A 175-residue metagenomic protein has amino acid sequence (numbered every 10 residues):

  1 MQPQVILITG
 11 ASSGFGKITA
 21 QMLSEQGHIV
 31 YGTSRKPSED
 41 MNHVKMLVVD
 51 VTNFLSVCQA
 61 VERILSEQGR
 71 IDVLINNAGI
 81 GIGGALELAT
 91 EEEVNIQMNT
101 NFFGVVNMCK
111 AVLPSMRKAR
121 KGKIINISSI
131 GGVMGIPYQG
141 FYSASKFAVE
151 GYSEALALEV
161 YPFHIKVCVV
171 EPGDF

Functional and structural regions predicted by a protein language model:
S12, G16, A20: N-terminal Rossmann NAD(P)H-binding glycine-rich loop of SDR-like oxidoreductase domains
V49-Q59, E91-E92: The beta1-alpha1 cofactor-binding region of Rossmann-like NAD(H)/NADP(H)-dependent oxidoreductases
A85-L86, T90-N95: Substrate-binding pocket helix/loop in short-chain dehydrogenase/reductase
E87, M134-G140: Active-site loop immediately N-terminal to the catalytic Tyr-X3-Lys motif of short-chain dehydrogenase/reductase
C109, S145-A148: Active-site helix of classical SDR
C109-K110, E154: A short, exposed helix-loop element centered on a Lys and neighboring polar residues
S129: Residue(s) in the substrate-gating loop at a strand-loop-helix junction that position the organic substrate next
